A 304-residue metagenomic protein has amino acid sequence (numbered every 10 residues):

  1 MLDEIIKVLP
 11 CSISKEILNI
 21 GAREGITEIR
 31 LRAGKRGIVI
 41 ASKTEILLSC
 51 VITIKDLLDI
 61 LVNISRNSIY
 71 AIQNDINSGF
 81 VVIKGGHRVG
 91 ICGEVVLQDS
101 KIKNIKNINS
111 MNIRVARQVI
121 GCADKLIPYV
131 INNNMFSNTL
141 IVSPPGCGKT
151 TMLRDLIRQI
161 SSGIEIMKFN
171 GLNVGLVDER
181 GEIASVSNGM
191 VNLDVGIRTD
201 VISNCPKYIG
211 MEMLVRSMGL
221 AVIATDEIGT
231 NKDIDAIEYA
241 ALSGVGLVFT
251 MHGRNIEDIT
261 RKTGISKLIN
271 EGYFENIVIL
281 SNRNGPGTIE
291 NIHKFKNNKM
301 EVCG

Functional and structural regions predicted by a protein language model:
M1-G85, S162: N-terminal accessory targeting/assembly segments
N63, I69-F136: P-loop NTP-binding catalytic core
Q98-N107, N276-G304: Conserved P-loop NTPase
I141: Hydrophobic anchor at the beta1->P-loop junction of P-loop NTPases
K149: Conserved lysine of the Walker
M152, L156: Hydrophobic positions on the alpha1 helix immediately C-terminal to the Walker A/P-loop
S161-G210: P-loop NTPase switch/communication element
M218-N282: Conserved P-loop NTPase nucleotide-binding/switch module
